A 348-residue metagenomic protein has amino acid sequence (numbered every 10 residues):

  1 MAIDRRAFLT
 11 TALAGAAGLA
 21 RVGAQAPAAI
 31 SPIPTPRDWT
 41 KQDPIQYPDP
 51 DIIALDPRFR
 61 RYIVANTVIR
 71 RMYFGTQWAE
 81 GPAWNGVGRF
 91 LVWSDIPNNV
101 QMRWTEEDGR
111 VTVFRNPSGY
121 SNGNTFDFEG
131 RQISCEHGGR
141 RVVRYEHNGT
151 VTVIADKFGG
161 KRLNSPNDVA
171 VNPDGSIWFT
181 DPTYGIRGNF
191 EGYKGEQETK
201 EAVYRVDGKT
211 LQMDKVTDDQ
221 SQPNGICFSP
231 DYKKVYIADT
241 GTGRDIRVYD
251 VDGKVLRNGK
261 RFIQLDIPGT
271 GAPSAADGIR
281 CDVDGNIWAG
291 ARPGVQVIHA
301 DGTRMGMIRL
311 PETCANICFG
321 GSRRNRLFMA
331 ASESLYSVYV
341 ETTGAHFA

Functional and structural regions predicted by a protein language model:
M1-A16: N-terminal secretory signal peptides and thylakoid transit peptides that target proteins across membranes
P32-T67, F347: Blade/loop signatures of beta-propeller domains
P50-P57, R70-I96: Beta-strand-rich domains and repeat architectures in extracellular enzymes and scaffolds, especially beta-propellers
Y62-F74, R110-P117, N148-G160, V206-Q222 (+2 more regions): Blade-edge beta-strand/turn elements of extracellular beta-propeller and related beta-sheet repeat scaffolds
F74-R89, P117-E136, R141, G159-F179 (+5 more regions): Beta-rich, blade/repeat-based domains predominating in secreted/periplasmic proteins but also intracellular
I96-P97, G138, R187-T199, G241-R244: Short, solvent-exposed loop/turn segments at conserved positions within beta-propeller repeat blades
Y249-V255, V340-A345: Short loop/turn segments immediately following beta-strands, especially the blade-tip and inter-blade linker loops
G320-A348: Blade-level signature of beta-propeller repeat domains, shared across WD40, Kelch, NHL, RCC1 and BNR/Asp-box propellers
